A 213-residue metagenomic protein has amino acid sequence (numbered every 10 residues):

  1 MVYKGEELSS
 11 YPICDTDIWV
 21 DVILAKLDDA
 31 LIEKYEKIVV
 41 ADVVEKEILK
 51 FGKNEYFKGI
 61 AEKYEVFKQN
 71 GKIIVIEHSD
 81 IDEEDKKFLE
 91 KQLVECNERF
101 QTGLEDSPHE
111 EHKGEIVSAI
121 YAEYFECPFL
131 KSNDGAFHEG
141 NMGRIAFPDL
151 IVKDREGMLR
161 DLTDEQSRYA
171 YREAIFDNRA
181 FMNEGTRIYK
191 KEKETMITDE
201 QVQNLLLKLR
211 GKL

Functional and structural regions predicted by a protein language model:
V2-F125, H138-L213: Active-site-proximal, substrate-binding regions of enzyme catalytic domains and RNA-binding/basic surfaces
C14, K131-S132: Short beta-strand scaffold positions
P128: Short acidic/polar active-site loop segments enriched in Thr and Asp
G135: Short, polar loop motifs at secondary-structure junctions
